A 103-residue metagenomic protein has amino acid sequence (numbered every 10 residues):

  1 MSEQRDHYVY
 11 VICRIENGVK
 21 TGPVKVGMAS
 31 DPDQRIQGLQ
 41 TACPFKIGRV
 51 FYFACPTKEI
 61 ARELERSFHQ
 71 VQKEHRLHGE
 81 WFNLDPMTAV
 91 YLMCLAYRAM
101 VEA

Functional and structural regions predicted by a protein language model:
M1-A103: Non-catalytic accessory segments flanking enzymatic or RNA/DNA-binding domains
